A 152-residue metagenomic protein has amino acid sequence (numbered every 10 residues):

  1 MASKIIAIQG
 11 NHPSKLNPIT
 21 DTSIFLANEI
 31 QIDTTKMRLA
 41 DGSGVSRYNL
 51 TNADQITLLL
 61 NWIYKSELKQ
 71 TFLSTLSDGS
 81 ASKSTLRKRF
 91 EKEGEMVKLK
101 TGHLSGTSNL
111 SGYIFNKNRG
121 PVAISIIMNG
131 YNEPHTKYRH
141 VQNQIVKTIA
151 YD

Functional and structural regions predicted by a protein language model:
M1-Q70: A small/polar active-site loop signature that marks catalytic segments
M1-S3, S111, G120-G130: Short, well-ordered beta-strand elements
I24-A27, D33, N143-D152: Short, gly/Ser/Thr-rich active-site loops of penicillin-recognizing serine hydrolases
R38, T75, A123-I127: Soluble periplasmic/extracytoplasmic beta-strand elements of cell-envelope proteins
K69-K83, Q144: Active/binding-pocket-proximal capping segment
R87-N118, I127: Short, Gly/Ser/Thr-enriched beta-strand-loop segments that form substrate-interacting elements of hydrolase/peptidase
A123-Y151: C-terminal transmembrane beta-barrel domains of outer membrane proteins
